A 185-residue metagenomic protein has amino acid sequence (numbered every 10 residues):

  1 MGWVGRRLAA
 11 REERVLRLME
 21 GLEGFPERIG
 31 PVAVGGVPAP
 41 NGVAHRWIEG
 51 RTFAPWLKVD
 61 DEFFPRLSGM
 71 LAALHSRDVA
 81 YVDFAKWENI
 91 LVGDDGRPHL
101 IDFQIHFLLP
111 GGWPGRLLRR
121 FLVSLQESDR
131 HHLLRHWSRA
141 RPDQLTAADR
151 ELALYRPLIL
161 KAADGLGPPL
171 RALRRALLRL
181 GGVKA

Functional and structural regions predicted by a protein language model:
M1-A10, R17: ATP-binding glycine-rich loop module of kinase domains
M1-V4, A54-K58, W113-L122: Short helix/strand-bridging catalytic loops that position acidic/His residues to coordinate divalent metals and engage
G5, E20, G24-R66: Conserved structural core of kinase catalytic domains
M70-A73: Conserved hydrophobic core/spine positions of the Hanks-type protein kinase catalytic domain
S76-V92: Catalytic-loop of the protein kinase fold
G93-A185: C-lobe/activation-segment region of protein kinase-like
